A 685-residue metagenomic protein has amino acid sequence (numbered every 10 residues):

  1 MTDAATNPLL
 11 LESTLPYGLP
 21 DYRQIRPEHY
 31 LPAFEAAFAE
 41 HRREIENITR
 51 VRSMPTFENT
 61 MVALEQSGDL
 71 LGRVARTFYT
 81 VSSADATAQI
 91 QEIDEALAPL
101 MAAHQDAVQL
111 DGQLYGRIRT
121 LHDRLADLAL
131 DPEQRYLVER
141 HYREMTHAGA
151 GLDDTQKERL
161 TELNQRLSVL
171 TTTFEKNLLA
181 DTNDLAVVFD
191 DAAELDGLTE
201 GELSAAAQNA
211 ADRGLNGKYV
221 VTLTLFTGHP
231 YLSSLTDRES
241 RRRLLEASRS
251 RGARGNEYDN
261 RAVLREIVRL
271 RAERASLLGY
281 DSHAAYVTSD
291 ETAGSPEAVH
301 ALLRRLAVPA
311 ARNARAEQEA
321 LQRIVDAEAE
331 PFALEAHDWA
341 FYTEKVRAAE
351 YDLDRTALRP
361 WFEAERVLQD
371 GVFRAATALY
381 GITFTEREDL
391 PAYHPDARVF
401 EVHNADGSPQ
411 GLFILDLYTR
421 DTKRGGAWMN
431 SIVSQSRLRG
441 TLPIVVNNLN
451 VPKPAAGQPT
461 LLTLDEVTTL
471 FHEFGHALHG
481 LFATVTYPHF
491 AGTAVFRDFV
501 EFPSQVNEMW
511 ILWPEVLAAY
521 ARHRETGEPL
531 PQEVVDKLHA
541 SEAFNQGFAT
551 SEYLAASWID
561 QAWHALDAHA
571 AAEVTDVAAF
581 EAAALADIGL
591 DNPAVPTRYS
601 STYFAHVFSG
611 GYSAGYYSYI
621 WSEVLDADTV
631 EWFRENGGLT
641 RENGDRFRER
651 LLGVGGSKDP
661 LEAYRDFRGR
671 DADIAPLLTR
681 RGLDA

Functional and structural regions predicted by a protein language model:
M1-T199, F633: N-terminal helix-rich structural modules
T2-P32, A36, K218-V220, A349-Y351 (+9 more regions): C-terminal, non-catalytic "cap/extension" segments appended to globular domains
T14-H29, F78-L97, T120-E162, T222-A262 (+6 more regions): Short His/Asp/Glu-rich catalytic/ion-coordination signatures at enzyme active sites or charged loops
A39, R43, N47-M54, L70-T87 (+21 more regions): Intrinsically disordered or highly flexible coil/loop and linker segments, enriched in small and charged/polar residues
D69-T80, E139, R143, W339-R347 (+2 more regions): Short, hydrophobic/amphipathic alpha-helical patches that form generic packing surfaces within helical domains
E133, L137-E139, R166-V169, K176 (+7 more regions): Active-site-proximal, well-structured secondary-structure segments within enzyme catalytic domains
N260-A272, I444-N447, V485, V654-G656: Short, hydrophobic/aliphatic alpha-helical segments
P452-F471: Short pre-active-site segment immediately N-terminal to the catalytic Zn-binding motif
